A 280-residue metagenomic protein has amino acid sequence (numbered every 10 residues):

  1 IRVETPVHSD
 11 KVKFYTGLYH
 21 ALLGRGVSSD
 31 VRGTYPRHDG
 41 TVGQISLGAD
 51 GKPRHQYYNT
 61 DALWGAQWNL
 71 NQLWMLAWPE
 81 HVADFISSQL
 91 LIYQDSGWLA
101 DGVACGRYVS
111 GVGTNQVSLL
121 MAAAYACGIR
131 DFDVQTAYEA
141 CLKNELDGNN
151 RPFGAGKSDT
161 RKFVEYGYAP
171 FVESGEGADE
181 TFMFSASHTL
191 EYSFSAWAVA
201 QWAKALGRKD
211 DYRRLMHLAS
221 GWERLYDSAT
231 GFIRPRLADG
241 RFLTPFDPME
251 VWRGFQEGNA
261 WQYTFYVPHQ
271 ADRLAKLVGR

Functional and structural regions predicted by a protein language model:
I1-Y57, L91, D131, Q135-N149: Acidic/polar, glycine-enriched structural segments that form the non-catalytic walls/loops of the carbohydrate-binding
R2-T5, R32-N59, G102-Y108, G154-H188 (+2 more regions): Active-site-adjacent structural elements in folded domains
V3-S9, V31-G33, F85, K209-M216 (+1 more regions): Surface-exposed patches in mature extracellular/periplasmic domains of secreted proteins
F14-L22, Q56-W78, Y212-D227: Hydrophobic/aromatic-rich, well-ordered segments within soluble, folded domains that form packed cores
L23-S29, Q94-A100, G148-R151, E223-F232: Secretory-pathway/luminal and periplasmic proteins that interact with or process carbohydrate-rich
N59-A203, M216, Y263-A271, A275-K276: Aromatic-rich carbohydrate-recognition surfaces in CAZymes
A100-D101, A200, A205-R280: Catalytic cores of carbohydrate-active enzymes
